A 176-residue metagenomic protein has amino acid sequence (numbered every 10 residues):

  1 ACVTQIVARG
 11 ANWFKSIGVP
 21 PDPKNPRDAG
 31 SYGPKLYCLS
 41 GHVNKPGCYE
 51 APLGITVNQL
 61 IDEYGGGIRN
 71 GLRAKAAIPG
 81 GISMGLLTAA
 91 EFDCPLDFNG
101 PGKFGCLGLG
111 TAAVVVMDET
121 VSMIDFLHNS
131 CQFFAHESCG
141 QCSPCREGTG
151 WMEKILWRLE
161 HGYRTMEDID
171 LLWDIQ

Functional and structural regions predicted by a protein language model:
A1-Q176: Redox cofactor-anchoring modules in respiratory/redox and cofactor-processing assemblies
